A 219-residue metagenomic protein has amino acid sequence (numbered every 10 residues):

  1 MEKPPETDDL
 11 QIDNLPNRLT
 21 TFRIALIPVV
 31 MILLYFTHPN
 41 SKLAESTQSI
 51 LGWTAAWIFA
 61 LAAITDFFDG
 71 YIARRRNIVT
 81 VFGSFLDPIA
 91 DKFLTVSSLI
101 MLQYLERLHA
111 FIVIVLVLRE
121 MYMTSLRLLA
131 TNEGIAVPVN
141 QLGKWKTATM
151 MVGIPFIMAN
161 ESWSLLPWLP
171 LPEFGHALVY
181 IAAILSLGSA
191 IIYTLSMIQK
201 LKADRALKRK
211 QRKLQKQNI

Functional and structural regions predicted by a protein language model:
M1-I27, M31, E45, S49-A63 (+1 more regions): C-terminal membrane-associated helical module and adjoining short loops/tails
M31-H38: Alpha-helical transmembrane segments of multi-pass membrane proteins
H38-E45, N77: Membrane-interface helix-loop junction between the first two transmembrane segments
L51, A55-L99, L116-M123, L128 (+1 more regions): Acidic (Asp/Glu-rich) catalytic motifs at the cytosolic membrane interface
Y104-F111: Transmembrane helix interruption/hinge and helix-loop junction motifs
F111-V115, P138: Hydrophobic alpha-helical membrane segments of integral membrane proteins
L126-P138: Membrane-helix boundary/interface segments in integral membrane proteins
